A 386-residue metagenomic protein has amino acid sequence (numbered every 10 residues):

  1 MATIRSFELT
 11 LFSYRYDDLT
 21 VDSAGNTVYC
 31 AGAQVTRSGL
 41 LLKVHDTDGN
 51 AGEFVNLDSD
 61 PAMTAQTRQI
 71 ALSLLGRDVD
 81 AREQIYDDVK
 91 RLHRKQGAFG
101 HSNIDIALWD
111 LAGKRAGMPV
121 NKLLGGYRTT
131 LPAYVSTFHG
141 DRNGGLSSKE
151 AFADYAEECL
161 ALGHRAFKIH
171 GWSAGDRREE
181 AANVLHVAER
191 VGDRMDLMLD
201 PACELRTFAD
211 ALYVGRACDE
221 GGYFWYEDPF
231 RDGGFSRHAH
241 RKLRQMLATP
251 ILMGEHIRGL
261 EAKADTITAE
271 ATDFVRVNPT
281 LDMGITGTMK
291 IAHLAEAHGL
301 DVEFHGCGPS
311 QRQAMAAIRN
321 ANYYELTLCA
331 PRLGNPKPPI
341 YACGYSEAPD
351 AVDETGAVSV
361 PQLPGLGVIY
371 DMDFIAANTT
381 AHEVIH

Functional and structural regions predicted by a protein language model:
M1-E53, P339-Y345: Structured beta-strand/loop patches that form or line metal/cofactor-binding pockets in enzymes
S6, H45-A116: Metal- or metallocofactor-binding catalytic centers and their adjacent structured scaffolds across diverse enzyme
G49, I70, I104, G117 (+7 more regions): Conserved, mostly hydrophobic/aromatic
F54, A133-S136, R165-I169, M195-P201 (+5 more regions): Hydrophobic faces of well-ordered beta-strands that scaffold small-molecule active sites in alpha/beta enzyme cores
F99, D105-G145: Glycine-rich, aromatic-flanked loop segments that form ligand/cofactor-binding clefts across common enzyme folds
T130-R244: Metal-dependent enolase-superfamily TIM-barrel catalytic cores that perform enediolate-based chemistry
R216, G222, G233-A357: Shared catalytic-loop signature of beta/alpha-barrel
G334-N335, P339-H386: C-terminal extensions of enzymes
